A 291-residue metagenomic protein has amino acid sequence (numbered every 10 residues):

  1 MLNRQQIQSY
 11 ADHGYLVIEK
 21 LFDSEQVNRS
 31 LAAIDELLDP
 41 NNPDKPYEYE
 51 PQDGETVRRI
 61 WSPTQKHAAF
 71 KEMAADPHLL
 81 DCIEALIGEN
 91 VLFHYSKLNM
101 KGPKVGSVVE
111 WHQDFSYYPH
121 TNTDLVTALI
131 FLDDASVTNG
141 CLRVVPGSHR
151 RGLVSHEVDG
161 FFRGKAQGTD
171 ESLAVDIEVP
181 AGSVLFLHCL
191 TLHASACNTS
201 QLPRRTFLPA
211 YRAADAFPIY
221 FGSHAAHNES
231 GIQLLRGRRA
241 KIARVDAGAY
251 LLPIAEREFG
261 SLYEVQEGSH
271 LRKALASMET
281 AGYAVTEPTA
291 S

Functional and structural regions predicted by a protein language model:
M1-H13, I18-W111, S116-H120: Non-heme Fe(II)-dependent double-stranded beta-helix
E36-P40, E89, A135, R151 (+1 more regions): Phosphate/oxyanion-binding loops and surfaces in catalytic or ligand/nucleic-acid-binding neighborhoods
P40, D44, T191-L192, A196-S291: Non-heme Fe(II)/2-oxoglutarate
L86, P119-V137, E178-V179, F186 (+1 more regions): Short, conserved beta-strand element in jelly-roll/cupin
K97, G102, Q113, I130-D134 (+2 more regions): Short, structured patches in soluble enzyme cores that scaffold and shape functional sites
Q113, D159-L173, Q201-P203, F221-S230: Short, surface-exposed loop/helix-turn segments at secondary-structure junctions that function as lids/hinges flanking
D114-S116, L125, C189, A194-N198: Glycine-rich phosphate/pyrophosphate-binding beta-alpha loops
A135-A196, A216: Double-stranded beta-helix
